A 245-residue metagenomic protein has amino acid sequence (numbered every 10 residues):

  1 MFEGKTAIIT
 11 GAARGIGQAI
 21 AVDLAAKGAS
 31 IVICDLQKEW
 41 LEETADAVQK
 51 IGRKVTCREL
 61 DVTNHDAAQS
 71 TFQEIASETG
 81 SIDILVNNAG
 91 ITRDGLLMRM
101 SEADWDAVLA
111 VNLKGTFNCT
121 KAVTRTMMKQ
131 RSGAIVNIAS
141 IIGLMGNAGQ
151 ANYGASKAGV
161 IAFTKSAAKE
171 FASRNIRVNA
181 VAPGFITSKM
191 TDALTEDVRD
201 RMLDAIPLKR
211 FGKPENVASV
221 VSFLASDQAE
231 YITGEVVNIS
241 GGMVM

Functional and structural regions predicted by a protein language model:
F2-V32, A167: Canonical Rossmann dinucleotide-binding motif of NAD(H)/NADP(H)-dependent dehydrogenases/reductases, specifically
L96-L97, D104-L109, T191, M202: Substrate-binding pocket helix/loop in short-chain dehydrogenase/reductase
T120, S156, T164: Active-site helix of classical SDR
R125, K169-S173, E230: Alpha-helical segment proximal to the catalytic Tyr-Lys
S140: Residue(s) in the substrate-gating loop at a strand-loop-helix junction that position the organic substrate next
A172, R177, K213, I232-G234: Short, small/polar-rich loop/turn modules that mediate ligand/substrate recognition or access, typified
I206-V217, Q228: A conserved structural motif in NAD(P)-dependent oxidoreductases
